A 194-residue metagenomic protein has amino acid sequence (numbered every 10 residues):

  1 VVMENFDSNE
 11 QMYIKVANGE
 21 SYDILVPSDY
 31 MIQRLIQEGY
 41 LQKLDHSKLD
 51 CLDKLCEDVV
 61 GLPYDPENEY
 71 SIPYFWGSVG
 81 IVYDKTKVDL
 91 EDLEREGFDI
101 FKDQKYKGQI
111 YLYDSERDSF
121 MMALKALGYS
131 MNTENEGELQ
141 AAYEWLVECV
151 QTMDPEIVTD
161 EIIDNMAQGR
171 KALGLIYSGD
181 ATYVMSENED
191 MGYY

Functional and structural regions predicted by a protein language model:
V1-R34, D164: Early extracytoplasmic/lumenal segment of secretory-pathway proteins
N18-P27, Y40-L41, Y106-Q109, Q168-I176: Alpha-to-beta junction loops
G19-S21, P27, E67-E69, W76-S78: Extracytoplasmic
Q33-W76, L90-K102: Hinge/lid segment of periplasmic solute-binding proteins
G77-G80, M121: Small-molecule pocket liners
T86-R95, G128-E134: Short helix-loop capping/hinge motifs at secondary-structure junctions, enriched in acidic/polar residues
D99-D114, L127: Short loop->beta-strand "edge-of-pocket" segments that line small-molecule binding or catalytic clefts across diverse
Y111-S115, S119, A123, M131-Y194: Ligand-binding pocket segment of bilobal, Venus flytrap-like solute-binding proteins
